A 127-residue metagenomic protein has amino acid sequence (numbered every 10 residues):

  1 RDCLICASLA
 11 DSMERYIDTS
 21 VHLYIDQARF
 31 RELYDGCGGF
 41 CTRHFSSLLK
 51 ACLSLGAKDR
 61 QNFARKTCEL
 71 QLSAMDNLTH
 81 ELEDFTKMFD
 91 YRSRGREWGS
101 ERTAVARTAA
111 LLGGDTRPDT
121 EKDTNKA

Functional and structural regions predicted by a protein language model:
R1-A127: Intrinsically disordered, low-complexity regulatory regions of eukaryotic proteins
